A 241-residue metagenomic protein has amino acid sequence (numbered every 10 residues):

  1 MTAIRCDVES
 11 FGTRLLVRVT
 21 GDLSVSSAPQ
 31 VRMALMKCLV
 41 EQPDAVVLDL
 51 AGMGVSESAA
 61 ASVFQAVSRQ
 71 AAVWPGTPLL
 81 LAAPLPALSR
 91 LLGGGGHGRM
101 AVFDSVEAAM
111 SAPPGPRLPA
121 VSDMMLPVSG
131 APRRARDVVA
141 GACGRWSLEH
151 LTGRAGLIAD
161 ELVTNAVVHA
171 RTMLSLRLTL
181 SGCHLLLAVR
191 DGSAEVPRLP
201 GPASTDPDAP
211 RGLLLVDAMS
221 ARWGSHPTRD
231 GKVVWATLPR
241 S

Functional and structural regions predicted by a protein language model:
T2-M33, D123-R133: STAS-typified acidic loop motif
S27, R133, D137-D160: Conserved short strand/loop->alpha-helix "switch" segment adjacent to the catalytic nucleotide/phosphoryl-transfer site
A28-M100: Amphipathic alpha-helical interaction surfaces in cytosolic regulatory modules
C38, A51, P86-G95, R99-A101 (+2 more regions): Conserved beta-strand-loop-beta-strand hairpin that lines the nucleotide-binding pocket of ATP/GTP-utilizing enzymes
A101-S111: A glycine-rich helix N-cap at a beta->alpha junction
A112-V139: Surface-exposed beta-loop interaction hotspot
